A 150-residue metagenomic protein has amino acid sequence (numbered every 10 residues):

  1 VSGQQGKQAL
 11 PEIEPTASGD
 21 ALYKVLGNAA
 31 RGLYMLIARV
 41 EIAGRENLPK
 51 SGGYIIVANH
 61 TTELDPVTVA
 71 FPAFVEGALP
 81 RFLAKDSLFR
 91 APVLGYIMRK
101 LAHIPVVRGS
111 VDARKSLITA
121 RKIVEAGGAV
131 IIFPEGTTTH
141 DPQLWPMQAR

Functional and structural regions predicted by a protein language model:
V1-L10: Soluble, non-transmembrane catalytic domains of enzymes that act on hydrophobic metabolites at membranes
L10-A30: N-terminal targeting/anchor module and adjacent flexible "hinge" preceding the catalytic domain
G19, G27, L36-R150: Soluble catalytic domains of membrane acyltransferases
